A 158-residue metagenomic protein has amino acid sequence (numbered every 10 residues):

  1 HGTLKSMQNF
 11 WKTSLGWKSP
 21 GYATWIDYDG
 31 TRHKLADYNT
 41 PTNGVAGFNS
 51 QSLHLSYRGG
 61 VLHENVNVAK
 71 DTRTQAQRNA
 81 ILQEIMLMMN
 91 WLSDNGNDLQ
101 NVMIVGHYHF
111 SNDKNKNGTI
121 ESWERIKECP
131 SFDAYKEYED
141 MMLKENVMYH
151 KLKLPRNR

Functional and structural regions predicted by a protein language model:
H1-T40: Short, conserved "active-site rim" segments that organize catalytic pockets and cofactor/ligand binding
N9, P20, I26, L55 (+2 more regions): Intrinsically disordered, low-complexity segments enriched in small/polar residues
G16, G44, H107: His-enriched metal-coordination microenvironments in redox/metal-binding proteins
W17-A23, Y28-T31, N49-L53, N95-M103: Loop/turn elements at helix/coil->beta-strand transitions in domains of secreted/extracellular proteins
T40-P41, N117: Amphipathic, positively biased hydrophobic alpha-helical segments used for protein targeting and membrane insertion
T42-S50, S56: Short glycine/proline-enriched loop/turn "hinge" motifs that connect secondary-structure elements and lie
Q51, G60-R158: Basic/polar, cationic surfaces and motifs that engage anionic cell-wall and phosphate/carboxylate ligands
